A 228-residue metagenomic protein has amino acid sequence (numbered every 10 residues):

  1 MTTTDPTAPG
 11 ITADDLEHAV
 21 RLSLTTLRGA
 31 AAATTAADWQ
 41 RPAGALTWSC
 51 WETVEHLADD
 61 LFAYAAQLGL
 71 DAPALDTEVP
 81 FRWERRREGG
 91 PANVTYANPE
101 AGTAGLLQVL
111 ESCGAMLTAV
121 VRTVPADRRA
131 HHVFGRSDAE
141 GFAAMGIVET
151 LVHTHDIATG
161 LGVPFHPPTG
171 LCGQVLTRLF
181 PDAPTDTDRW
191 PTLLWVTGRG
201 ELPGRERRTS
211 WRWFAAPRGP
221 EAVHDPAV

Functional and structural regions predicted by a protein language model:
T2-L22, T26, A33-L46, A66-R85 (+2 more regions): Structured surface interface patches that mediate subunit assembly and partner/cofactor docking
H56-L57: Glycine-rich loop at the start of a catalytic domain that most often binds anionic cofactors/ligands
A92-Y96: Penicillin-binding protein/beta-lactamase superfamily catalytic region
